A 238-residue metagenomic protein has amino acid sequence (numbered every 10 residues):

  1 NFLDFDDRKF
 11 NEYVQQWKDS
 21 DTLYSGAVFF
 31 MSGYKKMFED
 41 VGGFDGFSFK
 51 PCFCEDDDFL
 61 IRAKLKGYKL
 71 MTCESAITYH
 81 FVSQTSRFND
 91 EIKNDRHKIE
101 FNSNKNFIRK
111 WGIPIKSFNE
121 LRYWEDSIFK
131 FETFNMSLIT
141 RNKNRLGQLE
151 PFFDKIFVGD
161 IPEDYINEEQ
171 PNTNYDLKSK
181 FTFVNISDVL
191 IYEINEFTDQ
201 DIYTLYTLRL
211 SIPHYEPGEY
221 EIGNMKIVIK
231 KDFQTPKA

Functional and structural regions predicted by a protein language model:
N1-F5, S48-F49, L210: Conserved donor NDP-sugar-binding/catalytic core segment of glycosyltransferases
F2-D4, F10-K36: A recurrent flexible, glycine/aromatic-enriched loop bordering the glycosyltransferase active site that acts as
N11, K143-N144, E169-I212: Extended catalytic core of nucleotide-activated donor transferases of GT-like folds
S25-G42, S48-I77: A short, conserved alpha-helix in the catalytic core of glycosyltransferases
M71-E91: Active-site donor/metal-binding and catalytic loop motifs of nucleotide-sugar-dependent glycosylation enzymes
D90-N119: Catalytic core of nucleotide-sugar-dependent glycosyltransferases
F129-L138: A short, charged/proline- and glycine-enriched loop that marks the coil->beta-strand transition at the N-terminal
Q200-A238: Aromatic/acidic, Gly/Pro-rich catalytic loop(s) in extracytoplasmic/lumenal soluble domains of multi-pass membrane
